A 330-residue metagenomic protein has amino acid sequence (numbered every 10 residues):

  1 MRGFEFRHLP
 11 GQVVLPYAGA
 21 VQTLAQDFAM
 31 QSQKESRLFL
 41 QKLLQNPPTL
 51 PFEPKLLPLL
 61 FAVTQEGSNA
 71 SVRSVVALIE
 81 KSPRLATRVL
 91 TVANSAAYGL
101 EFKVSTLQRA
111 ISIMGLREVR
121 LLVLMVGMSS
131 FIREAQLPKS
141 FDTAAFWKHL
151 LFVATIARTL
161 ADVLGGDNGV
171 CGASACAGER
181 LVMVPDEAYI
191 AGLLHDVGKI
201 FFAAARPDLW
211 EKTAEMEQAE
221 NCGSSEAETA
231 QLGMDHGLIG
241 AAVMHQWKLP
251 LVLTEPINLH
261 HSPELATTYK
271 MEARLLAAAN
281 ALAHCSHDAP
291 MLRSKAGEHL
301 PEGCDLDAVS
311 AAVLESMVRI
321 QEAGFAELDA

Functional and structural regions predicted by a protein language model:
F6-P10, V14-Y17, V21-L43, L300-A330: Terminal helices and disordered tails flanking the catalytic cores of nucleotide-processing hydrolases
V13-V14, V21-A214, Q218, C222-S294: Conserved alpha-helical "signature site" that marks functionally important helical segments or helix/loop junctions
S294-L300: A general structural detector for well-ordered alpha-helical segments in enzyme core domains, enriched
